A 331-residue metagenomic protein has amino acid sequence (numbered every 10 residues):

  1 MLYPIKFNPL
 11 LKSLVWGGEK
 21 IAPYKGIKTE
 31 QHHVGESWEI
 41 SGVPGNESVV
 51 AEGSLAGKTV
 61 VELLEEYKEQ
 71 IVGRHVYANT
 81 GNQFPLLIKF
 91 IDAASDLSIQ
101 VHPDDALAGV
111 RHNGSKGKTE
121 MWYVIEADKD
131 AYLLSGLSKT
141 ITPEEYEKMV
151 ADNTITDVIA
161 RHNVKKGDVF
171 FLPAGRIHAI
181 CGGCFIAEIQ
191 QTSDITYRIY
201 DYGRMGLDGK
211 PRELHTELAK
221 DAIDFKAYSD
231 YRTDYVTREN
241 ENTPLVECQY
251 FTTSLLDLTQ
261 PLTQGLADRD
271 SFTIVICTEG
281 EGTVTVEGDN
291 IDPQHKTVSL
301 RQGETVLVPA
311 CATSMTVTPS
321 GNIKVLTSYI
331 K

Functional and structural regions predicted by a protein language model:
M1-I141, D201-R232, T253: Transition-metal
G81-Q83, I91-D96, A127-D130, R176-T196 (+2 more regions): Ligand-binding loop in jelly-roll beta-barrel domains
I88, L97, G114, E120-Y123 (+5 more regions): His/acidic/aromatic-lined binding-pocket segments of jelly-roll/cupin-type domains and related regulatory beta-sandwich
S115, E126-K166, F171: Intrinsically disordered, low-complexity linker/loop segments enriched in Gly/Pro and charged/polar residues
D152-V158, V169-F171, I177-Y228: An exposed, glycine/acidic-rich loop-and-rim segment of catalytic or binding clefts
V158-F171, F185, E287-A312: Short acidic-glycine-tyrosine-enriched beta hairpin
L214-A267: Functionally critical, mid-to-C-terminal surface segments that flank or help form catalytic/ligand
T263-Q264, G280-T285: Short beta-strand segments in beta-sandwich/barrel cores
